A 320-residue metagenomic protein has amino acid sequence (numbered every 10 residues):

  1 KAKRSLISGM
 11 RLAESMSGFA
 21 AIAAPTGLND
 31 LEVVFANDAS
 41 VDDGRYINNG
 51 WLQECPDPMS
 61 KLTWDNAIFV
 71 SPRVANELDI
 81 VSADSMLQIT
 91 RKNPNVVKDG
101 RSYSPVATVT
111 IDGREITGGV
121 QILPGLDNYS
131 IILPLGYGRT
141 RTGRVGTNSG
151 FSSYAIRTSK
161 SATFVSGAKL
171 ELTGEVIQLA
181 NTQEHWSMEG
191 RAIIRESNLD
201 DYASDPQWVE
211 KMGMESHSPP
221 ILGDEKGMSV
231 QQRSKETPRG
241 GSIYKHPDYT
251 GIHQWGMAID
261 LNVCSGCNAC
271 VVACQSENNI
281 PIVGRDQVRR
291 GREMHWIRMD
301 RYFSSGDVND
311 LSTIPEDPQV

Functional and structural regions predicted by a protein language model:
K1, P315-V320: Short, intrinsically disordered, charge-balanced linker/junction segments flanking boundaries in proteins
K1-I297, F303-N309: A cross-kingdom feature strongest in bacterial/archaeal respiratory oxidoreductases
